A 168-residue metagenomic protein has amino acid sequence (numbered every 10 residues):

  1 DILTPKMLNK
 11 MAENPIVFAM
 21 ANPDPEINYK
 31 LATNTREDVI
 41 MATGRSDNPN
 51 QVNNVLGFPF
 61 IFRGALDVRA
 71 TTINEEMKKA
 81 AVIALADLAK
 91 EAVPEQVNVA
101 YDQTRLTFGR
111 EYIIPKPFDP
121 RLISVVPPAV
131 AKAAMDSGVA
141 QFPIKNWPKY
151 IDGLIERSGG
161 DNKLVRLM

Functional and structural regions predicted by a protein language model:
D1-T4, I27, T43-G44, N162-L167: Glycine-rich, charged/polar anion/phosphate-binding loops that engage phosphate groups from diverse ligands
D1-V17: Rossmann-fold NAD(P) dinucleotide-binding segment
P5-N9, A81, I144-W147: Generic detector of short, locally flexible boundary/turn motifs and exposed helical patches
M7-L8, L31, M168: Short, flexible, glycine/charge-rich loop motifs used to bind or transfer phosphoryl groups or to couple energy/partner
P15-P127, A131-F142: Adenosine-phosphate binding glycine-rich loop
I144-M168: Long, charged amphipathic helices and adjacent flexible linkers at domain junctions
